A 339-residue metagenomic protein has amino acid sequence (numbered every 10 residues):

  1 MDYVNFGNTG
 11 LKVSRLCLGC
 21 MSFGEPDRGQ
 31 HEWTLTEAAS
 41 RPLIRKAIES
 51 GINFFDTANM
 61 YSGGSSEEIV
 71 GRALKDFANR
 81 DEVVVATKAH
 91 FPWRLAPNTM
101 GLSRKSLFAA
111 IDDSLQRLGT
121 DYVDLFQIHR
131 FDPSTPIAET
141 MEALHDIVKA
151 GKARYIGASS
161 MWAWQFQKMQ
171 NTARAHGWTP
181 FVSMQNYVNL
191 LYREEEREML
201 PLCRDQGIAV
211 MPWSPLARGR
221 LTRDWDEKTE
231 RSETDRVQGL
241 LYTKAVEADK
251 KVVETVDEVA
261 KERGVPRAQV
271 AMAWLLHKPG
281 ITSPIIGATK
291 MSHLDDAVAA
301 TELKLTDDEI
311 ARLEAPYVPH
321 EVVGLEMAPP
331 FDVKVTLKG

Functional and structural regions predicted by a protein language model:
M1, D205, T229-E262, H277-I281 (+1 more regions): Terminal-tail/helix-coil boundary detector
M1-V83, K149: N-terminal binding-site loop/beta-alpha segment at the start of enzyme catalytic domains that lines or forms
F6, L18, S40, F55 (+13 more regions): Conserved, mostly hydrophobic/aromatic
K12-L16, G51-N53, N79-V83, T120-D124 (+5 more regions): Short, well-ordered coil/turn segments that N-cap beta-strands
S22, Y61, A89-F91, H129-D132 (+5 more regions): Active-site-proximal loop/turn and secondary-structure-junction residues that shape catalytic pockets, frequently
D27, R94-E194, E198, D205: Glycine/proline-rich, positively charged, aromatic-decorated active-site loop/lid region on the catalytic face
I44, E67, G71, I111-L115 (+7 more regions): Generic structural signal for well-ordered alpha-helices, preferentially at hydrophobic/aromatic core positions
E195-R231, P266: Aromatic-lined glycan-binding groove of carbohydrate-active enzymes
